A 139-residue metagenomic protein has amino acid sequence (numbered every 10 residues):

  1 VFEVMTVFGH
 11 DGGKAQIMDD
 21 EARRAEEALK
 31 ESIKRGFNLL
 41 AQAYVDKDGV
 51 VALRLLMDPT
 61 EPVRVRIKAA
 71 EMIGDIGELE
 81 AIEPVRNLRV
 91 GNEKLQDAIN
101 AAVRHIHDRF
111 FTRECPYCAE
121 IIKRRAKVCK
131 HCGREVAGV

Functional and structural regions predicted by a protein language model:
V1-Q42: N-terminal, charge-rich alpha-helical recognition modules
D19, Q42-M57, E78-R89, R109-T112: Amphipathic alpha-helical scaffolding segments comprising HEAT/armadillo-like alpha-solenoid repeats
A25, I33-G36, A69, I99 (+1 more regions): Conserved hydrophobic register position within alpha-solenoid helical repeats
H107-D108, C132-V139: Short Cys/His-rich micro-motifs in 6-15 aa windows
C115-C118, C129-C132: Short cysteine-rich clusters marking metal-coordination/redox-active sites
K123, K127, A137: Short functional micro-motifs and their immediate structural scaffolds
